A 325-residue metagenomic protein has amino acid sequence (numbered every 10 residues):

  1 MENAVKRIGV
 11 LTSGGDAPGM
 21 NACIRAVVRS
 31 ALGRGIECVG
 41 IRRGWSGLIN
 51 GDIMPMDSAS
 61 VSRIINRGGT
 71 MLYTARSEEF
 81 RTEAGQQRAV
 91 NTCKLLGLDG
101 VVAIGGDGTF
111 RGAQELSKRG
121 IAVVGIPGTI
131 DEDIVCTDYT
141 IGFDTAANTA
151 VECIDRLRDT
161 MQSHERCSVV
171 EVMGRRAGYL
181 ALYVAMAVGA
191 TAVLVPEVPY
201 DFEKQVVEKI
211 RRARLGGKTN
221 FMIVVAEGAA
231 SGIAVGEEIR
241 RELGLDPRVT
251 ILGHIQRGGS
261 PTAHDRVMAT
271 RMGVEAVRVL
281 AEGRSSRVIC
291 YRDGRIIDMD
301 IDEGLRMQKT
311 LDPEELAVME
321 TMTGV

Functional and structural regions predicted by a protein language model:
M1-E2, L48-V101, T109, I141-N148 (+2 more regions): Glycine-rich oxoanion-binding loops at beta->alpha junctions
E2-I49: N-terminal phosphate-binding or glycine-rich loops at protein starts, especially the Walker A/P-loop of NTPases
S13-D16, I41-S46, R76-S77, G106-G108 (+7 more regions): Short, ordered loop/turn segments at secondary-structure junctions
A22-V27, G108-I121, A181: Short Gly/Thr/Asp-enriched flexible loops that form oxyanion-binding sites at enzyme active sites
A103-G105, E115, A122, F143-D246 (+1 more regions): Accessory alpha-helical/coil subdomains and C-terminal extensions that flank or cap enzyme catalytic cores
C136-A147, S260-R266: Short beta-strand elements at the ligand-binding edges of bilobed clamshell
S231, I239-V325: C-terminal non-catalytic interaction/assembly regions of soluble proteins
